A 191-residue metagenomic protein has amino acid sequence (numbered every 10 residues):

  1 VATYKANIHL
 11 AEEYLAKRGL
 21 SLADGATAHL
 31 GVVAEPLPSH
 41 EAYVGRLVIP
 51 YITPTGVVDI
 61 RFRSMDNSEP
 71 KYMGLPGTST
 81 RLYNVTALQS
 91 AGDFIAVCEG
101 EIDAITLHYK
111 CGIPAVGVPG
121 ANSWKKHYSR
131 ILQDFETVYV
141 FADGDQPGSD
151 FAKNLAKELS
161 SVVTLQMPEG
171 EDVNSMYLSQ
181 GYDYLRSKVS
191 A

Functional and structural regions predicted by a protein language model:
V1-V48, I52-P54, Q89-S90, S190-A191: TOPRIM metal-binding catalytic domain and adjacent DNA-binding surface shared by DnaG-type primases
E35-T137, F151-A152: Phosphate-handling DNA/RNA-contact segment within nucleic-acid enzymes
G45-R46, R130-F135, D172-S187: Short, surface-exposed amphipathic charged segments that create phosphate/polyanion-binding patches used for binding
A91, L165-P168, D183-A191: A charged alpha-helical hairpin associated with nucleic-acid processing machineries
V97, F135-P147, Q166: Acidic beta-strand-to-loop metal/phosphate-binding motif
V118-W124, D143-Q146, M167-G170: Short, acidic/turn-prone active-site loops that include or flank metal/cofactor- and phosphate-binding residues
D150-L159: Short, aromatic/basic amphipathic alpha-helical patches
